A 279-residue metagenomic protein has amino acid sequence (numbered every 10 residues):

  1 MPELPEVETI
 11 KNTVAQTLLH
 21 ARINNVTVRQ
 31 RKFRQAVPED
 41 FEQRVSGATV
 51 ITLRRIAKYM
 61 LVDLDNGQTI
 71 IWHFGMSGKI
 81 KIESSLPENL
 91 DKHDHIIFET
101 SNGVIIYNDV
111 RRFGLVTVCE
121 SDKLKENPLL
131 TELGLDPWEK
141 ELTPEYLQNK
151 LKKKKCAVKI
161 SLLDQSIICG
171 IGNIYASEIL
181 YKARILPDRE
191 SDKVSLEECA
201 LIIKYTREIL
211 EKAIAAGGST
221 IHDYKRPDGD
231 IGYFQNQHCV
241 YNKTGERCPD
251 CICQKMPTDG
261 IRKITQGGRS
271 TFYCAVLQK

Functional and structural regions predicted by a protein language model:
M1-L4, P137, E141, S195-I203: Generic detection of long, well-ordered alpha-helical segments
M1-V118, L124-K125: Gly/Gly-Pro- and Ser/Thr-rich, intrinsically disordered tail segments characteristic of DNA damage-repair and tolerance
T17-H20, V45, V50, E132 (+2 more regions): Non-transmembrane, interaction-prone segments in cytosolic or luminal domains
R22-D40, R54, K150-K279: Basic, nucleic-acid-binding surfaces and adjacent catalytic neighborhoods in DNA/RNA-processing proteins
I70-G170, Y175-A176, L180-K182, E190: Phosphate/anion-contacting hairpin/loop surfaces
